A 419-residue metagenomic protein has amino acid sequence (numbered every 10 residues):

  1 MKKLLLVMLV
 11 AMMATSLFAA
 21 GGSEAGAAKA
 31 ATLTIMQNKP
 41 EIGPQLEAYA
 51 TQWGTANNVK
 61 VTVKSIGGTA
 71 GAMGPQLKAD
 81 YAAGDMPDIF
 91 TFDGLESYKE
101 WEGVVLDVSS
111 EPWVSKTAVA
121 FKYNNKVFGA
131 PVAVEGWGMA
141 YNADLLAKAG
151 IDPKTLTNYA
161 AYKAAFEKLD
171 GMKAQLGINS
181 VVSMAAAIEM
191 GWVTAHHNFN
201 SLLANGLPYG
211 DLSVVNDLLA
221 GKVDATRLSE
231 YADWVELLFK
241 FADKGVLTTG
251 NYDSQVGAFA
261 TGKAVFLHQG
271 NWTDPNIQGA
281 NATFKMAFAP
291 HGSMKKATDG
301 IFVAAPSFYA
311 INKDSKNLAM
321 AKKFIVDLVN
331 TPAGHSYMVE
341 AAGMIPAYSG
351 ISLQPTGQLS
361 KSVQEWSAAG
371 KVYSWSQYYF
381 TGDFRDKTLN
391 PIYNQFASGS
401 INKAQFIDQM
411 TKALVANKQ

Functional and structural regions predicted by a protein language model:
L6-L9, F18-S97, A282, K295-A297 (+4 more regions): Conserved N-terminal structural module of periplasmic/extracytoplasmic solute-binding proteins
T55-G67, D85-M86, G150-K154, E236-N251 (+2 more regions): A local structural motif
A56-K60, A83, A147-A149, G279-A341: Extracytoplasmic/periplasmic substrate-recognition and gating elements
I66-Q76, T157-A161, V246-T261: Short helix-initiation/N-cap motifs at beta->coil->alpha
F92-W137, A287-A289, Q358: Hinge/lid segment of periplasmic solute-binding proteins
K163-L219, A264: Extracytoplasmic/periplasmic solute-binding protein
F166-E167, S213-T248: Glycine-centered hinge/linker elements that transmit conformational signals in sensory and ligand-binding systems
F302-V303, E340-I351, K361-Q419: C-terminal capping/gating helix-and-loop segments adjacent to ligand/active sites or protein-protein/ligand interfaces
